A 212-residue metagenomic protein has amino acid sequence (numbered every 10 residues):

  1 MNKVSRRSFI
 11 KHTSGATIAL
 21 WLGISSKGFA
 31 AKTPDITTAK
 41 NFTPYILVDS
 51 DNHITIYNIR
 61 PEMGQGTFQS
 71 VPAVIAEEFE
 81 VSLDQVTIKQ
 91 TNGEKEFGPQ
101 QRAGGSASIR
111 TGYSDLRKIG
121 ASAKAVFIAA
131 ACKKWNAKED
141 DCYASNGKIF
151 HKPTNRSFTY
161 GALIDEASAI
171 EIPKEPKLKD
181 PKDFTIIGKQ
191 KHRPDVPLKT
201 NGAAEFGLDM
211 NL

Functional and structural regions predicted by a protein language model:
N2-L22, A31-L212: Cofactor-binding beta-sheet edge motifs in enzyme active sites
